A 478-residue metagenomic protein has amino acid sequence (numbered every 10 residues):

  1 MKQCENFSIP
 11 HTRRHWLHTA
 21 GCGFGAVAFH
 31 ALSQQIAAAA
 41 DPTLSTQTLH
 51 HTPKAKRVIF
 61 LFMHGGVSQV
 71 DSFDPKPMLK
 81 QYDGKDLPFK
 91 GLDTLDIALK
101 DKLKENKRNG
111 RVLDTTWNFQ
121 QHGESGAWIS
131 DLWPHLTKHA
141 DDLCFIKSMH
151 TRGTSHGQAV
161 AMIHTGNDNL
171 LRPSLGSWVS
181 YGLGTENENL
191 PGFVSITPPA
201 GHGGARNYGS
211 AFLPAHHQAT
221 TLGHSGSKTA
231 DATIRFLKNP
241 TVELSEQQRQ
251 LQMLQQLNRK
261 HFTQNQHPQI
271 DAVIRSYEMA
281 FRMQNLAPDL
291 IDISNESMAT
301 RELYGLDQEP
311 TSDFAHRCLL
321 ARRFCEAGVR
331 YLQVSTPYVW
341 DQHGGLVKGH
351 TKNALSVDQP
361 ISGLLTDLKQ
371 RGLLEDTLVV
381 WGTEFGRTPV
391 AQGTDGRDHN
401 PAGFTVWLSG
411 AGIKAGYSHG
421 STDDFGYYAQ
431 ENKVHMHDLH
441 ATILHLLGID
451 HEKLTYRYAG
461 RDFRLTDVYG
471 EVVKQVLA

Functional and structural regions predicted by a protein language model:
K2-A478: Ligand-binding pockets and gating/stacking loops
